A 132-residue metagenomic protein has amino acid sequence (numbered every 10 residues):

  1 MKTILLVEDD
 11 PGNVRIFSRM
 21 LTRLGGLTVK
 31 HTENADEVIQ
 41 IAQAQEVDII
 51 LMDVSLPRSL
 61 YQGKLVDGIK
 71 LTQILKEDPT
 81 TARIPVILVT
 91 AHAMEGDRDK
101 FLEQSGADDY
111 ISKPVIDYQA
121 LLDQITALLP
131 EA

Functional and structural regions predicted by a protein language model:
E8: Conserved acidic carboxylate
P11-D36: Two-component/phosphorelay signaling modules centered on CheY-like receiver
H31-S59: Acidic, metal-coordinating helix/loop segments flanking the phosphotransfer/catalytic sites of two-component signaling
E46-D48, T80-P85: His-Asp phosphorelay/catalytic-motif detector in bacterial-type signaling
S59-A82: Short amphipathic alpha-helix used as the core "switch/output" element in two-component signaling
Q62-V66, K70, A93-I111, Q119-L122: Alpha4 helix (beta4-alpha4-beta5 surface) of REC/receiver domains from two-component response regulators
D78, H92-A93, I116: Short, conserved "switch-loop" micro-motifs in signal-transduction and mechanochemical regulators
